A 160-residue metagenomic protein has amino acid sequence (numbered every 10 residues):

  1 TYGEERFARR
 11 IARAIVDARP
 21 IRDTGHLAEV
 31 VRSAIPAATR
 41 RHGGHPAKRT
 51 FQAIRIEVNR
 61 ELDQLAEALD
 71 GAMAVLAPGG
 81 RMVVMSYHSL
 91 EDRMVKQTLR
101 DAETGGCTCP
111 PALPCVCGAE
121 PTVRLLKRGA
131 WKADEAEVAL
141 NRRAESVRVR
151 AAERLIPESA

Functional and structural regions predicted by a protein language model:
T1-A160: S-adenosyl-L-methionine-dependent methyltransferase catalytic core, i.e., the SAM/SAH-binding region
